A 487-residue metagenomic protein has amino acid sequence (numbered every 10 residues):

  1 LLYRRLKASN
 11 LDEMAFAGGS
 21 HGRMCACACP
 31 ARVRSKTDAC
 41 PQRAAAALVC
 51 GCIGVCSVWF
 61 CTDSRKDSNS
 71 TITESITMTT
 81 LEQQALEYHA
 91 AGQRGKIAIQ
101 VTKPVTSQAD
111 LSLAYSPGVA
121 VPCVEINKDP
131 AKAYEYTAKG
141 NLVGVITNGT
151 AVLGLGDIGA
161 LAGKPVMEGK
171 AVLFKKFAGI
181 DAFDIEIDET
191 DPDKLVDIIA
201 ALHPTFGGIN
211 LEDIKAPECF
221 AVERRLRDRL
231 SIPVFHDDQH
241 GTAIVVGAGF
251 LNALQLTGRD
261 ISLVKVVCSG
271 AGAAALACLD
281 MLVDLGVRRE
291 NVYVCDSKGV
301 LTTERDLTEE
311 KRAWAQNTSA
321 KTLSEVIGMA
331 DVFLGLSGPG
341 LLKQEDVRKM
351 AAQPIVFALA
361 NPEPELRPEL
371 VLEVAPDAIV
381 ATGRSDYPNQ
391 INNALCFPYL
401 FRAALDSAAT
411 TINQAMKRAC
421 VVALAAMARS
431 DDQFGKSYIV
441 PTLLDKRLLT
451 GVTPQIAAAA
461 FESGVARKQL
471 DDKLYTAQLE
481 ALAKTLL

Functional and structural regions predicted by a protein language model:
A26-A28: Residue-level detector of structural "landmarks"
V49-T77: Short, Lys/Arg-enriched N-terminal segments with co-localized hydrophobic residues within the first ~10-30 amino acids
M78-V234, A459, S463-R467, L486-L487: N-terminal ligand-binding/catalytic initiation module
L153-L155, C219, T242-G247, S269-D280 (+3 more regions): Short glycine/serine/threonine-rich phosphate/pyrophosphate-binding segments that cradle anionic phosphate groups
L161-V172, I244-A330, L334: Glycine-rich phosphate/diphosphate-binding loop of Rossmann-like nucleotide-binding domains
D188, F235-I244, V267-A271, S385-Y387 (+1 more regions): Active-site nucleophile and cofactor-binding loops and adjacent substrate-binding regions of central metabolic enzymes
D237-D238, T257-R259, A358-L470: Adenosine-phosphate binding glycine-rich loop
R312-I379, R384-D386: Rossmann-like adenosine-cofactor binding region
